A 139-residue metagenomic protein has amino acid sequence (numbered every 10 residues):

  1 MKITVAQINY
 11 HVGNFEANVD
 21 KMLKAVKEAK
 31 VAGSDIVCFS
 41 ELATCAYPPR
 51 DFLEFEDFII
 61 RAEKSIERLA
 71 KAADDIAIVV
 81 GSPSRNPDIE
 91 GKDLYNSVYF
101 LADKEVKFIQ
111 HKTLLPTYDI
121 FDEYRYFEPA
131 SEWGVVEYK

Functional and structural regions predicted by a protein language model:
M1-K139: Enzyme catalytic cores with a strong preference for nitrogen-chemistry domains
